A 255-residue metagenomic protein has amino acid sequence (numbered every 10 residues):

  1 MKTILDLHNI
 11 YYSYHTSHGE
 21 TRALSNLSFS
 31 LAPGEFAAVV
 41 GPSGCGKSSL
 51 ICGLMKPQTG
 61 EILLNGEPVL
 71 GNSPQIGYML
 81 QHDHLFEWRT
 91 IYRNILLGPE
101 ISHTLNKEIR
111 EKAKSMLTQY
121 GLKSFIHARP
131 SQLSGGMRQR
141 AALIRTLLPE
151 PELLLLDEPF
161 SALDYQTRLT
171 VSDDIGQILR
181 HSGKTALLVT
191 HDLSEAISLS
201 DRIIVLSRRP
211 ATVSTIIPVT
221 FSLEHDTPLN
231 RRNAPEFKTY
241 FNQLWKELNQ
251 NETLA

Functional and structural regions predicted by a protein language model:
M1-I4, S13-N26: A short, flexible loop at the N-terminus of ABC-type nucleotide-binding domains that lies
E20, N72, Y92, I126-R129: Signature (C-motif/LSGGQ) region and adjacent switch/coupling loops of ABC-type ATPase nucleotide-binding domains
V40-P42: The feature captures the beta-strand-to-loop junction immediately N-terminal to the Walker
G60-N72, K112: Conserved ABC transporter NBD signature motif
Y92-E100, R110, P218: Short helical segment in ABC ATPase nucleotide-binding domains corresponding to the A-loop/adjacent helical element
A128-S131, P149: Conserved signature/switch motifs of ABC ATPase nucleotide-binding domains
L154-D157: Catalytic Walker B motif of ABC-type/P-loop ATPase nucleotide-binding domains
